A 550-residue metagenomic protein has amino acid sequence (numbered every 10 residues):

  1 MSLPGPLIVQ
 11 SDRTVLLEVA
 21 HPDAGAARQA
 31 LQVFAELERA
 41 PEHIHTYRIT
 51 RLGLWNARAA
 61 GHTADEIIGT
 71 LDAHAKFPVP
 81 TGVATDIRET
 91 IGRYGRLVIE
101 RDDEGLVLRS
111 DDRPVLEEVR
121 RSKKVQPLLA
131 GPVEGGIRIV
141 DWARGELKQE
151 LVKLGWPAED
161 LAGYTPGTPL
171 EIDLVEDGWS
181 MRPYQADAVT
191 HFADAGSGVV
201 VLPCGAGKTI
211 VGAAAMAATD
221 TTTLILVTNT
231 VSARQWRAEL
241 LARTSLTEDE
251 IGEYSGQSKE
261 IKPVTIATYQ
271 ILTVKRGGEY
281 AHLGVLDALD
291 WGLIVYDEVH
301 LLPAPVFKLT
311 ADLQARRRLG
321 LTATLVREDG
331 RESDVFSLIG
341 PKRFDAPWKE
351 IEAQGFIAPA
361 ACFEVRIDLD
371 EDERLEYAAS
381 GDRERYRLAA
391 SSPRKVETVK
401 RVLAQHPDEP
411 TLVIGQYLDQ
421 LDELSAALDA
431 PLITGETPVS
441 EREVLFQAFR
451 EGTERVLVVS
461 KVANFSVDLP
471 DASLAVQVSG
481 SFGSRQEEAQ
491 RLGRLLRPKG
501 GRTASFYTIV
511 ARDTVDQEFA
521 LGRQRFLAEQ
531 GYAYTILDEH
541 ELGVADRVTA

Functional and structural regions predicted by a protein language model:
M1-G167: Extended alpha-helical interface modules used as scaffolds for assembling large macromolecular complexes
A195-M216: Walker A/P-loop
L202, L325, F482-F506, R523: Conserved SF2 helicase motif VI
T230-Q257: Conserved helix-turn-beta segment of the N-terminal RecA-like "Helicase ATP-binding" lobe in SF1/SF2 helicases
E250-E253, S258-K259, L412, D419-E423 (+1 more regions): Conserved helicase ATPase core of P-loop NTP-dependent helicases/translocases
L293, H300-F363, L527: Post-DEXD/H (motif II) to motif III coupling segment of the RecA-like Helicase ATP-binding lobe
Y377-Q416, D422-E423: Conserved interdomain hinge at the start of the Helicase C-terminal
V458, F465-G480, S505-T508: A short beta-strand element within the Helicase C-terminal
